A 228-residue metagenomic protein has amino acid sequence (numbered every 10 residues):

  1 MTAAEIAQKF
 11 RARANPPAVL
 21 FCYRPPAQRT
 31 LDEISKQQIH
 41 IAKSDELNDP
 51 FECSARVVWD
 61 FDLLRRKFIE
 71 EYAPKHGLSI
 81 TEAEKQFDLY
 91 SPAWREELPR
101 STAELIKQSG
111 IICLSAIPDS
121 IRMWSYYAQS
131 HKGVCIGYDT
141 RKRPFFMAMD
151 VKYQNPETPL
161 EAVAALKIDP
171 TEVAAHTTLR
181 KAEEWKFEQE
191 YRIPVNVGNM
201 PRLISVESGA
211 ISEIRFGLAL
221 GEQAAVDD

Functional and structural regions predicted by a protein language model:
M1-D228: Partner-binding and oligomerization surfaces adjacent to conserved cores of proteins that assemble macromolecular
